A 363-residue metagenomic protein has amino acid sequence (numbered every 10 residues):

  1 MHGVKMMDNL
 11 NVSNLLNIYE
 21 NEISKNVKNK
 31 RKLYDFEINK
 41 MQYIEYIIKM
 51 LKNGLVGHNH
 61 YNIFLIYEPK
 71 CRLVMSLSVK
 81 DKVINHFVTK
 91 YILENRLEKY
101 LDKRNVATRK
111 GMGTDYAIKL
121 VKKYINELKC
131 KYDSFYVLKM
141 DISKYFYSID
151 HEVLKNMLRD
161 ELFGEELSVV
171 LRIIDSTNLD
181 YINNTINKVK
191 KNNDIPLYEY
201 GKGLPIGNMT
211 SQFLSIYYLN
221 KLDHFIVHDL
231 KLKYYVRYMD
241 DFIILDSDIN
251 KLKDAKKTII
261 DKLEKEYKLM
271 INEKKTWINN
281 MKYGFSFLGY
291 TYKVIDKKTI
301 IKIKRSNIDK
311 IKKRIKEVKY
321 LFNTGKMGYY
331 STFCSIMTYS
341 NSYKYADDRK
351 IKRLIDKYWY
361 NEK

Functional and structural regions predicted by a protein language model:
M1-M50: Non-catalytic, polymerase-adjacent accessory regions of viral genome-replication enzymes
H60: Extended, charge-enriched "interface" segments that sit outside catalytic cores
C71-D102, E199-V227: Conserved pre-motif C helix in the palm subdomain of viral-like polymerases
L77, H86, K191-G201, H224 (+2 more regions): Right-hand nucleic-acid polymerase module
T89-D150: Active-site-proximal segment of RNA-dependent polymerases
Y124, K129-M239, I243-T258: Conserved polymerase palm-domain catalytic core
I260-L269: A common structural junction motif
